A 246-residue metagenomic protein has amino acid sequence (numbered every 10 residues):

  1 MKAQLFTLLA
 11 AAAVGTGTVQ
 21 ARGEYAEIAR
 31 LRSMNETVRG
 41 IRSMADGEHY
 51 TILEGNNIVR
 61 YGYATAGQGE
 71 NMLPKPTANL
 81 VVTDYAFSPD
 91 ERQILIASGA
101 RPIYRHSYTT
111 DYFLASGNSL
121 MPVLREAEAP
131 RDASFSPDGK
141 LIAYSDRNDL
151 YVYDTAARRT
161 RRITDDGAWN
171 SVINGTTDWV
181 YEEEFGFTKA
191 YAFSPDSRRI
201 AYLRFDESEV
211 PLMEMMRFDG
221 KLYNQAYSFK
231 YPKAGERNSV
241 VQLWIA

Functional and structural regions predicted by a protein language model:
M1-F6: Bacterial N-terminal signal peptides that target proteins for export
T7-T18: Hydrophobic h-region of N-terminal signal peptides that target proteins for export in Gram-negative bacteria
V19-A246: Beta-propeller folds
